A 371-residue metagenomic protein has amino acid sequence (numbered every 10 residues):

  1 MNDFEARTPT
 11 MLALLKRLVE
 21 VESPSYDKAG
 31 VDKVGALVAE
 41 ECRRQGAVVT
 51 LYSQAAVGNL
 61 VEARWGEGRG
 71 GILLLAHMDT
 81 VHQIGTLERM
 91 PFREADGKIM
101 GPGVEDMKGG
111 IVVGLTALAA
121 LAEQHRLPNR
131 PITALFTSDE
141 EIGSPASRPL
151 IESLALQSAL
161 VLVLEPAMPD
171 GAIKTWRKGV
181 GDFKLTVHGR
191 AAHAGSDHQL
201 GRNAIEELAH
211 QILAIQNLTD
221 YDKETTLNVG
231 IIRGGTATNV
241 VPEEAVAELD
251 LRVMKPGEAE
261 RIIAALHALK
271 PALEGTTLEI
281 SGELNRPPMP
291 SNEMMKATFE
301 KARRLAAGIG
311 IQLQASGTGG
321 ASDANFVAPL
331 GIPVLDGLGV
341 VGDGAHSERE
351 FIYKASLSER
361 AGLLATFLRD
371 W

Functional and structural regions predicted by a protein language model:
N2-P102, E123, R304, A324: Acidic/His- and Gly-rich active-site-bordering loop/insert found across diverse amide/peptide-bond hydrolases
A6, S23, S53, H82 (+3 more regions): Metal-dependent amide/peptide-bond hydrolase catalytic core, centered on the "pita-bread" metallohydrolase fold
R69-F136, E348, Y353-E359: Active-site metal-coordination/substrate-binding segment of hydrolases, especially metallo-dependent peptidases
G71-L73, I99, A159-V163, K184: Short glycine-aspartate micro-motif
M78-D79, K98, L135-I142, E165-M168 (+2 more regions): Acidic, glycine-rich active-site loops and adjacent beta-strand->loop/helix elements that engage anionic groups
M107-V180: Acidic/histidine-rich catalytic neighborhood of metal-dependent amide-processing enzymes
